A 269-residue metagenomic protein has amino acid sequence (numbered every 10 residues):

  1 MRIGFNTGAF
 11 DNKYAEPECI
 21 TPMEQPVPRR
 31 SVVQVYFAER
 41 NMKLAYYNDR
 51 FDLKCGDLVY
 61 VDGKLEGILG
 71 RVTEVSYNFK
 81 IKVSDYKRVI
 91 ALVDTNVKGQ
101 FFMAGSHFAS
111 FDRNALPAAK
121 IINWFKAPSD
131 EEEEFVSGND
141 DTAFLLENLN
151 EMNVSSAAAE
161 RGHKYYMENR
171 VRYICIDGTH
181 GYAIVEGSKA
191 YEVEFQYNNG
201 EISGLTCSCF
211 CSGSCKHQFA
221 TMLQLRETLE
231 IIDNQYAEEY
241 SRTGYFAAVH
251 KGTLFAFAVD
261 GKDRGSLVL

Functional and structural regions predicted by a protein language model:
R2-M42: Accessory interdomain/linker segments of ATP-dependent helicases and helicase-like nucleic-acid enzymes that mediate
R30-M42, C55-L58, D62, N78-F79 (+2 more regions): Long, low-complexity, compositionally biased intrinsically disordered regions
Y46-D49, D57-L58, E66-Y77: Short beta-strand-centered aromatic/proline hotspots
V72, V83, Q218-A220: Charge-rich, low-aromatic oligomerization/scaffolding segments with amphipathic character
